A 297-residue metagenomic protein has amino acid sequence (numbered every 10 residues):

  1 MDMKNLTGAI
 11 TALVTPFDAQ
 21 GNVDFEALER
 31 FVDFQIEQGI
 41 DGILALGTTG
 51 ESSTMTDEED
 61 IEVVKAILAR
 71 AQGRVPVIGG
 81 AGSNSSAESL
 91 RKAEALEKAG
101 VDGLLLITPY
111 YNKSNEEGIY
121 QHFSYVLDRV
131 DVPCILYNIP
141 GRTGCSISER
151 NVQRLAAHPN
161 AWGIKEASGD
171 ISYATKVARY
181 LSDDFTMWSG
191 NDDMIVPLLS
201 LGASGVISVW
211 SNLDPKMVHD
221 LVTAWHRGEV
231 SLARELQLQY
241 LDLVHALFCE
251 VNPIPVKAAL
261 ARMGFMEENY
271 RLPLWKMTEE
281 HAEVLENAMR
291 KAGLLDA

Functional and structural regions predicted by a protein language model:
M3-T11, T15-S146: Active-site beta->alpha loop and helix N-cap motifs at the rims of alpha/beta catalytic domains
N5-P16, Q38-I40, T49, S200-A203 (+1 more regions): C-terminal alpha-helical cap/extension of soluble enzyme domains
F25, E29-V32, E149, A282-M289: Short, amphipathic alpha-helical "lid/cap" segments that border enzyme active or binding sites
L28, D60, V64, S89 (+6 more regions): A general structural signal for well-ordered alpha-helical segments in protein cores
M55-E58, R91, E116-I119, I147-E149 (+4 more regions): Short secondary-structure transition/capping segments
A69-V75, K98-G100, V130-V132, A157-N160 (+4 more regions): Short helix-capping segments at alpha-helix termini
D128-R129, P140-F248: Catalytic alpha/beta core domains of metabolic enzymes, predominantly
